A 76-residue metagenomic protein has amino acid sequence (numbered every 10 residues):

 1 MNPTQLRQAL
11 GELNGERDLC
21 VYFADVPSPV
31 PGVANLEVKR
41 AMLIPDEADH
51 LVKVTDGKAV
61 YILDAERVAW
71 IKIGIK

Functional and structural regions predicted by a protein language model:
M1-K76: Eukaryotic intrinsically disordered, low-complexity regulatory linkers and tails enriched in Ser/Thr/Pro
